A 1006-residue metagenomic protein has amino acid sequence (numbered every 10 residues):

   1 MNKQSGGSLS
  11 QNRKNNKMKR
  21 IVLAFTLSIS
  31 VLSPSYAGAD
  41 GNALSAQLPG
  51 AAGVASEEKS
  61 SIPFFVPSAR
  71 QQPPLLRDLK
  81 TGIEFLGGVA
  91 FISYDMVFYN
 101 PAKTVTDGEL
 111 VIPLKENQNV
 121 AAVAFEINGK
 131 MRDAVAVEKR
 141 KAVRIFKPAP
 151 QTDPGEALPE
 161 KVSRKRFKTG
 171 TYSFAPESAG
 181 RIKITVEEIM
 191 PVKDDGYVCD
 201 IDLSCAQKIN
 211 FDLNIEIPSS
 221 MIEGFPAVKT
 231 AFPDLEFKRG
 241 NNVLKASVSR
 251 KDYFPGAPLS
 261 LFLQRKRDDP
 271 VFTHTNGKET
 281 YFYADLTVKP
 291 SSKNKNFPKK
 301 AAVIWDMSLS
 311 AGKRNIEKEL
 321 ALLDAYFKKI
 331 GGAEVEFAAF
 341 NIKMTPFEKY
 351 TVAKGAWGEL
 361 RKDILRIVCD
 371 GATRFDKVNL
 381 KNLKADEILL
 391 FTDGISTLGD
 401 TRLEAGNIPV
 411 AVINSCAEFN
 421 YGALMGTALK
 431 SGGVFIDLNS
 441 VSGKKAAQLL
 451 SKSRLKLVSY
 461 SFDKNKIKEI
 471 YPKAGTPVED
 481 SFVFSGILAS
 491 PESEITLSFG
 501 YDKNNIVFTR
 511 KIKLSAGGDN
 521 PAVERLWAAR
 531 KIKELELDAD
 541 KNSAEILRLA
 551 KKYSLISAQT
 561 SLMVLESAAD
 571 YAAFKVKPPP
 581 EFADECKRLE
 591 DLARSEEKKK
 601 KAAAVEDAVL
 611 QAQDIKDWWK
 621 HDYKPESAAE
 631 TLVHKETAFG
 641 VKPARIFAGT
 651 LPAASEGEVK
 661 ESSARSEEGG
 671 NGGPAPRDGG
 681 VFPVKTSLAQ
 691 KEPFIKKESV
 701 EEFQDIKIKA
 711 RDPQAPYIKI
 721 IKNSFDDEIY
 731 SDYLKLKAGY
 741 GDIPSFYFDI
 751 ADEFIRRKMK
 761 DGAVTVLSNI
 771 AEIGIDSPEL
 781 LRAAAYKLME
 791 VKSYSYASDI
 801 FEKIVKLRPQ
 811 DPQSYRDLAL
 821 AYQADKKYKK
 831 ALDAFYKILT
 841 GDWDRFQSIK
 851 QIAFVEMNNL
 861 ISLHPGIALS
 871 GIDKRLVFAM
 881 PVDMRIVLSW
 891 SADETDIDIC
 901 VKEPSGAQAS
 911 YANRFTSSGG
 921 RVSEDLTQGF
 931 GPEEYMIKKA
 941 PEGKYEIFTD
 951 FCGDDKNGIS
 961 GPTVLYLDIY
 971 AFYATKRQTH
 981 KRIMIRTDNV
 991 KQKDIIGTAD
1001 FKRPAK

Functional and structural regions predicted by a protein language model:
A37-G87: N-terminal, polar/Ser/Thr-rich
A122-R164, T171-F174, R181-I304, A411-V412 (+2 more regions): An acidic, Ser/Thr-enriched
K295-K354, D386-T392: Von Willebrand factor
T345-F347, G355-E387, S396, F419-N420: Von Willebrand factor
T392-L438, A447-L449: VWA/integrin I-like adhesion module and closely mimicked acidic/polar interface patches used
S745-D749, E779-A783, Q813-D817, S848-I852: Alpha-solenoid helical repeat scaffolds
L860-K1006: Intrinsic-disorder/low-complexity signal
